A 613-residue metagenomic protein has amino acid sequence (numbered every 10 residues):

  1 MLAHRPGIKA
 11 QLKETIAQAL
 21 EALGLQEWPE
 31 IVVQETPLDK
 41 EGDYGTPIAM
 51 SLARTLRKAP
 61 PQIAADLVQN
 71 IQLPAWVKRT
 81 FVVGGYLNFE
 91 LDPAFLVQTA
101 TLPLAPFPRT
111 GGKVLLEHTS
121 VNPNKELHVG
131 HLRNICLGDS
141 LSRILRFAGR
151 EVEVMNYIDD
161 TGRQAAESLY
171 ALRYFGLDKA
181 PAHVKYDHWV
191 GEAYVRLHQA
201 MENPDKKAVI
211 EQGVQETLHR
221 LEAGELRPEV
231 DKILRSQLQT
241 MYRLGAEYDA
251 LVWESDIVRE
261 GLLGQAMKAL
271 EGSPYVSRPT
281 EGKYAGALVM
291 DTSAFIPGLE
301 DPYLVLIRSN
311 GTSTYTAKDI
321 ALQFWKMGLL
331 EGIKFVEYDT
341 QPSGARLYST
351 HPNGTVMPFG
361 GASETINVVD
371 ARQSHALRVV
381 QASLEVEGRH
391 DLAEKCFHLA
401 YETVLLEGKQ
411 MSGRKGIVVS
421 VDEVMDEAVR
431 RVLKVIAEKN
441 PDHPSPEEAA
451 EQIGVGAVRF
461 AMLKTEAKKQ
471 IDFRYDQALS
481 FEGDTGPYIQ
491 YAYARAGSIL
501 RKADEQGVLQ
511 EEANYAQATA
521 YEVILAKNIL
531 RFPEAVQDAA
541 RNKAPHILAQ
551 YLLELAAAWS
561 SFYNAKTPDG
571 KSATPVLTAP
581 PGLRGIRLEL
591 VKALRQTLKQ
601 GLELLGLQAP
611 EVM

Functional and structural regions predicted by a protein language model:
L2-V97, P108-M613: Non-catalytic interaction-recognition regions
Q98-L104: Short, charged, solvent-exposed linker or helix-capping segments at domain edges/interfaces that act as flexible hinges
